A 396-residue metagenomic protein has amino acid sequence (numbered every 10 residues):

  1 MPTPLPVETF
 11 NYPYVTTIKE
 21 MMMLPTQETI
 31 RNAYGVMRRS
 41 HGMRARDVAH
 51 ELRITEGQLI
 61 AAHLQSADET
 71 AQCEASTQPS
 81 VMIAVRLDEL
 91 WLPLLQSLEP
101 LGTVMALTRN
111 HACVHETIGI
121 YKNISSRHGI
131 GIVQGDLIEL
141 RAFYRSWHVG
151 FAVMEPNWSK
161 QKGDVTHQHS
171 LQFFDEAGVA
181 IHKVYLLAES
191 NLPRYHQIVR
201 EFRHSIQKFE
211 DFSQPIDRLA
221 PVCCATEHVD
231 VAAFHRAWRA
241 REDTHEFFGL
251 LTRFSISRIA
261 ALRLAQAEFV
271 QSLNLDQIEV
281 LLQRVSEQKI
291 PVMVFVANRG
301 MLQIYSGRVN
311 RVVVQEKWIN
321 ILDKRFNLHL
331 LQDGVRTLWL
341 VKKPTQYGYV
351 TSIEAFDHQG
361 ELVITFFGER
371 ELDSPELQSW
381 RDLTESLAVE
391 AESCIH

Functional and structural regions predicted by a protein language model:
Y12-K160, D164, E392-H396: An N-terminus-focused feature that recognizes amino-terminal "leader" regions
Y14-G57, A61-A71, K289-L302, G307-V309 (+1 more regions): C-terminal functional regions that serve as terminal interaction/effector modules
M21-R38, V48-A49, E139-F248, E354-F356: Hydrophobic, ordered structural segments
A45-C73, F234-S272: N-terminal, charged amphipathic alpha-helical interaction modules
E74-S80, T117-H169, A180-E189, R194 (+3 more regions): A cross-kingdom feature marking solvent-exposed beta-strand/loop segments within repeated, beta-rich binding/scaffold
V85-N110, N157-K160, S272-G300, P344-Y349: DNA polymerase processivity clamps
L107-C113, F174-V179, V296-G300, H358-G360: Short, flexible beta-strand-to-coil junctions
E246-K317, I321-L322: Long, positively charged binding patches that form subdomain-scale interaction surfaces for polyanionic ligands
